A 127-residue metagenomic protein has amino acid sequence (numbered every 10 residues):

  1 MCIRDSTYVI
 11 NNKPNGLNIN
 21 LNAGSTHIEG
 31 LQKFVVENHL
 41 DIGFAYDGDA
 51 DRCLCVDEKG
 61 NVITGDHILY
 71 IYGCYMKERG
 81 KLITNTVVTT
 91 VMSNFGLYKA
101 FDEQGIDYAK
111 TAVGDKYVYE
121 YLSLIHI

Functional and structural regions predicted by a protein language model:
R4-I125: Phosphate-binding chemistry for phosphorylated carbohydrates and sugar-nucleotides
